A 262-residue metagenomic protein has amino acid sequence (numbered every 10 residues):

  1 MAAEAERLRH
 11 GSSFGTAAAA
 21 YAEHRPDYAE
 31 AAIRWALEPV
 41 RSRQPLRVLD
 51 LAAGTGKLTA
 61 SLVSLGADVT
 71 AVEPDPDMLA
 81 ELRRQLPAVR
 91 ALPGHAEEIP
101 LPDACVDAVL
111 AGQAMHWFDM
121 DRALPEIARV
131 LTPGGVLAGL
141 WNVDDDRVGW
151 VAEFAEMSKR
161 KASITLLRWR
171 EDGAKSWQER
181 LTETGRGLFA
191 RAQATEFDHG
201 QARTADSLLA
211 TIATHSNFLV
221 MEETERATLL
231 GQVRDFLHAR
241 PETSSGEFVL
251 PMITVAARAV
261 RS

Functional and structural regions predicted by a protein language model:
M1-Q44, K57, M78: Conserved class I S-adenosyl-L-methionine
P45-L46, A104: Nucleotide donor/acceptor-binding cores
R47-L49, T55-E98: Class I SAM-dependent methyltransferase SAM/SAH-binding core
E97-A108: A short acidic, Gly/Pro-enriched loop at the edge of an enzyme's catalytic core that lines a small-molecule cofactor
A111-G112, M120: A short beta-strand submotif of the Rossmann-like class I SAM-dependent methyltransferase core that lines
F118-E126: A short, conserved alpha-helix within the catalytic core of class I
A128, T132-A202: Conserved catalytic/acceptor-binding region of the Class I
W177-S262: Conserved Class I S-adenosyl-L-methionine
